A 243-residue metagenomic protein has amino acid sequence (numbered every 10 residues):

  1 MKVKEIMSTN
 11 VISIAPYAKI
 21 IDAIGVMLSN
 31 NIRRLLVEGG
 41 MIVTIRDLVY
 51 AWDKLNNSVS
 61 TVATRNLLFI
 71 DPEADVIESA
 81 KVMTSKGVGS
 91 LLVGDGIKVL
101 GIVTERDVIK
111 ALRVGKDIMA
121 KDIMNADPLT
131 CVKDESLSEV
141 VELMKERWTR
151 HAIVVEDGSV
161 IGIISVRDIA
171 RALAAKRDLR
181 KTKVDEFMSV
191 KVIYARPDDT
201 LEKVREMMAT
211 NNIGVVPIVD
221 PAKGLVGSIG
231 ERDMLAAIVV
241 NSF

Functional and structural regions predicted by a protein language model:
M1-F243: Tandem CBS (Cystathionine beta-synthase) repeat/Bateman regulatory domains
